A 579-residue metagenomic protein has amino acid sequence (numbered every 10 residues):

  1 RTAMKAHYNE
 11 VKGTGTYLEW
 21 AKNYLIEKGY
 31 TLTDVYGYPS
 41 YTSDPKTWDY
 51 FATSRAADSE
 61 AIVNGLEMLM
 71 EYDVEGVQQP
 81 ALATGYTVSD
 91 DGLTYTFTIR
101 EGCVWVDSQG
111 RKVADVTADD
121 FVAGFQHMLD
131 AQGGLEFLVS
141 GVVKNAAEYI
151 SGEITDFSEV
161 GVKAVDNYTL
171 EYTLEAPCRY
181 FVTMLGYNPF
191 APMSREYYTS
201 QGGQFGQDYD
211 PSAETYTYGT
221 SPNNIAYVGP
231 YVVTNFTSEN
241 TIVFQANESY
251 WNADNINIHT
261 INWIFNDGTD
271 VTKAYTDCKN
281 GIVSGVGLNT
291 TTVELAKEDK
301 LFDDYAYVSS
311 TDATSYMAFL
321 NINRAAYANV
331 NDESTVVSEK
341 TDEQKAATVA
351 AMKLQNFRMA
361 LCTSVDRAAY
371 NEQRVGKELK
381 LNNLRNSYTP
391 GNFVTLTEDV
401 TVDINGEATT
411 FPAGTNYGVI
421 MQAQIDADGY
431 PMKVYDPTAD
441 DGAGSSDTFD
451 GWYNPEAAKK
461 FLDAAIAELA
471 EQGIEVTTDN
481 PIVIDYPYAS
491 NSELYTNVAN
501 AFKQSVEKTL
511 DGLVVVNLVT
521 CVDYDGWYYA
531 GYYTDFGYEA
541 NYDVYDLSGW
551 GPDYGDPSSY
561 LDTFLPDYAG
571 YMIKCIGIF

Functional and structural regions predicted by a protein language model:
R1-T33, V77, D119, P455-E456 (+1 more regions): Short, low-complexity disordered leader/linker segments with a strong preference for bacterial N-terminal type II
T2, V74, R100-A131, P230-R374 (+1 more regions): Extracytoplasmic/periplasmic ligand-capture domains
G37-D90, A226: N-terminal lobe/hinge region of extracytoplasmic solute-binding protein
D58, A83-G85, E159-V162, G229-T234 (+2 more regions): A structural signal for short loop-to-beta-strand junctions that line the ligand-binding cleft of periplasmic/secreted
S89-D90, A164-D166, S238: Residue-level recognition of beta-strand termini and adjacent short loop/turns
T98, D120, H127-Q207: Surface-exposed binding/hinge segments that line and control ligand-binding clefts or catalytic entry sites
F157-S158, L174-Y180, L185-N262, K273: Gly/Pro-rich hinge or "lid" segments in bacterial periplasmic/extracellular proteins
S200-Q204, Q373-T401: Mature extracytoplasmic/periplasmic domains
